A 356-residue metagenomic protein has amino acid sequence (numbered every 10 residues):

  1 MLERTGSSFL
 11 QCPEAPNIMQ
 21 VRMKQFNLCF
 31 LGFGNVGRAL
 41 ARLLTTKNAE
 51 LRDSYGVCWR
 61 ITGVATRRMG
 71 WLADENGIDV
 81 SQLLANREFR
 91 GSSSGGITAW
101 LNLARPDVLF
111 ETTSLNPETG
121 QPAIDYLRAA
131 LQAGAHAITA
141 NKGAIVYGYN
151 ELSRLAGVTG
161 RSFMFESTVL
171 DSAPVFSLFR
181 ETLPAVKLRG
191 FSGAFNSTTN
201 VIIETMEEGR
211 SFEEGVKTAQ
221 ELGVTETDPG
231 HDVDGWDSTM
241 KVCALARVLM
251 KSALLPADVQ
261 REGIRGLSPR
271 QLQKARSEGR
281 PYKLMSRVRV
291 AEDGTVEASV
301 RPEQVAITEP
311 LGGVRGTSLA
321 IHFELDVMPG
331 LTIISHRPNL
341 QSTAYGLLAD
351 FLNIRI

Functional and structural regions predicted by a protein language model:
R4, C12: Cationic, low-complexity basic patches in intrinsically disordered or flexible, solvent-exposed regions
P13, N17-Q132: N-terminal glycine-/serine-/threonine-rich beta1-alpha1-beta2 phosphate-ribose binding loop of Rossmann-like
L115-Q132, K142-F179: Rossmann-fold NAD(P)-binding glycine/threonine-rich loop
G157-T225, W236-D237, A244: Rossmann-like NAD(P)H-binding beta-loop-alpha module
T205, V216-G313, A320: Substrate-binding/catalytic subdomain of NAD(P)-dependent oxidoreductase enzymes
L311-I356: C-terminal helical cap and adjacent loop that interface with cofactors, partners, or active-site loops
